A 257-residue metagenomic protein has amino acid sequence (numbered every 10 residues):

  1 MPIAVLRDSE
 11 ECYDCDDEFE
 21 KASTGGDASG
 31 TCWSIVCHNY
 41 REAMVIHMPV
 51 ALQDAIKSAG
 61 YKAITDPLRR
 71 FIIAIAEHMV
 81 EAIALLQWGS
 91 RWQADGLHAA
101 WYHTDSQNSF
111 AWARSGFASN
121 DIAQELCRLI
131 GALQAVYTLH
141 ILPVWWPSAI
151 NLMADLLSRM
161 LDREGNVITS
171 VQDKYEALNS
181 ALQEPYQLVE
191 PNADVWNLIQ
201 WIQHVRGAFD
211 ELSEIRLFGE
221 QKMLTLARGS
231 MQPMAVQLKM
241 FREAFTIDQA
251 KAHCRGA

Functional and structural regions predicted by a protein language model:
M1-E11: Amphipathic alpha-helical
D17-T31, E81, D105: Two-metal-ion RNase H-like nuclease active-site motif
K21-S23, C32, R70, A99-W101 (+1 more regions): Beta-strand-rich binding-surface signature of beta-sandwich/beta-barrel folds used to engage anionic ligands
W33-C37: Short beta-strand scaffold segments in enzyme catalytic cores
Y40-M79, N108-F117, D121: A short, polar/acidic, helix/strand-boundary loop motif
A82, A257: Non-catalytic DNA-binding core/recognition domains of DNA-processing enzymes
L86-R159: RNase H catalytic domain
L157-G256: Flexible, low-complexity interdomain linkers flanking nucleic-acid-processing modules
